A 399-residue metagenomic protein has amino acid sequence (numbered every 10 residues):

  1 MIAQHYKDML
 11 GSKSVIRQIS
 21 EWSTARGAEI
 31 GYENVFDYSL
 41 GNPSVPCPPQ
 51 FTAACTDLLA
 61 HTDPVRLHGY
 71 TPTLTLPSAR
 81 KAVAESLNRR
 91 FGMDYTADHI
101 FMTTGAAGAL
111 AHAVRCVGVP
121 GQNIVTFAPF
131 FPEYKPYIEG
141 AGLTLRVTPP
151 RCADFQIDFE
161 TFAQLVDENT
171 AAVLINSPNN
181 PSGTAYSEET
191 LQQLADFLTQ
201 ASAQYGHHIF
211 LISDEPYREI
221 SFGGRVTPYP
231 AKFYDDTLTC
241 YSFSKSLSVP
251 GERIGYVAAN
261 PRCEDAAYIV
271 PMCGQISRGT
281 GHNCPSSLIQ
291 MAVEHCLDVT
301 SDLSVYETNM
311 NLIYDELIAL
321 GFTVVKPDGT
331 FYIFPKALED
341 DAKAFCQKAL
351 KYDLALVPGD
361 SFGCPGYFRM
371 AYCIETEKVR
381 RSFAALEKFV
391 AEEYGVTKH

Functional and structural regions predicted by a protein language model:
M1-I16, G27-H61, L74, S78 (+1 more regions): PLP-dependent class I/II
I16, S20-W22: Adenylate-forming
R66-L67: Pre-Walker A segment
